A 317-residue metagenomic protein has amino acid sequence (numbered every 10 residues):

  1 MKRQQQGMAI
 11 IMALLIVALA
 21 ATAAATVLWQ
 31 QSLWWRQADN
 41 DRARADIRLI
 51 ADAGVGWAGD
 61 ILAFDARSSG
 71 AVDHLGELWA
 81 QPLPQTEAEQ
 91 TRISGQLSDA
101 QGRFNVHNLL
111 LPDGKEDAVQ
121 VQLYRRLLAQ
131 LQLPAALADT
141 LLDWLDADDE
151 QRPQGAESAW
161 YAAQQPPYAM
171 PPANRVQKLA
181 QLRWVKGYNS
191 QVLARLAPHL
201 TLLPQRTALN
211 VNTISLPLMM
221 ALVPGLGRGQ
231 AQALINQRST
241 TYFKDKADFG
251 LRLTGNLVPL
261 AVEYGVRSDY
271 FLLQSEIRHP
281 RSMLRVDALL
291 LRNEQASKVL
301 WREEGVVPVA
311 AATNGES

Functional and structural regions predicted by a protein language model:
K2, M8-S317: Compositionally biased linear targeting/interaction segments
